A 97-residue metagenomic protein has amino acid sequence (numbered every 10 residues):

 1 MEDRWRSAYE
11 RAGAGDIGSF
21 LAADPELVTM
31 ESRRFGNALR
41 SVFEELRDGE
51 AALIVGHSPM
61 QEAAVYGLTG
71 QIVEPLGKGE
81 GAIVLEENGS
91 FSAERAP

Functional and structural regions predicted by a protein language model:
M1-P97: Terminal low-complexity/intrinsically disordered segments and their adjoining alpha-helical capping regions in soluble
